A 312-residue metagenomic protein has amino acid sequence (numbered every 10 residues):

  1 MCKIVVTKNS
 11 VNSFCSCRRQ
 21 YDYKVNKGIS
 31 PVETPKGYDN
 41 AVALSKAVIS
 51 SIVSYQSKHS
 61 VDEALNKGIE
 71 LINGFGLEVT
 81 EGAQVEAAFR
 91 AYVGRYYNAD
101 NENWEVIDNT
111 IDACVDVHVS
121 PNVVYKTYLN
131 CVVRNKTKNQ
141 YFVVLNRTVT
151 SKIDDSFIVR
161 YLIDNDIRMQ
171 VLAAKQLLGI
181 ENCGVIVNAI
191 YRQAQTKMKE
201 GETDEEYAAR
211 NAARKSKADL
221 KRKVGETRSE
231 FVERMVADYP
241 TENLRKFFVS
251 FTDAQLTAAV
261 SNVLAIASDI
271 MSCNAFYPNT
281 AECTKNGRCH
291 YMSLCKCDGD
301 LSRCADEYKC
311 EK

Functional and structural regions predicted by a protein language model:
M1-K312: RecB-family 4Fe-4S metal-dependent nuclease core
